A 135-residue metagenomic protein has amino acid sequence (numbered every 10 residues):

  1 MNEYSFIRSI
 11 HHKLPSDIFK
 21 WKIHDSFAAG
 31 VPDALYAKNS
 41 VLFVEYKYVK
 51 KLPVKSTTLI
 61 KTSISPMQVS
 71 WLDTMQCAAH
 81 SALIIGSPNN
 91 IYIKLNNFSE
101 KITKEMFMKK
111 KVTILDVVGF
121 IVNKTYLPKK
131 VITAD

Functional and structural regions predicted by a protein language model:
M1-D25: Acidic-basic catalytic patches of nuclease active cores, encompassing PD-(D/E)XK and other metal-cofactor nuclease
D17-N39: Active-site metal-binding core of divalent-cation-utilizing nuclease and nuclease-like domains
I23, V44-Y46, I84: Short, conserved beta-strand edge motifs with alternating hydrophobic and charged residues
A34-Y36, S40-P53: Conserved catalytic cores of phosphodiester-cleaving nucleases, focusing on short active-site segments
K50-W71, M75: Mg2+/Mn2+-dependent nuclease catalytic core
D73-E100: Nucleic-acid nuclease catalytic cores
F107-D135: Charged phosphate-binding loop/patch that engages nucleotide di/tri-phosphates or the phosphate backbone of nucleic
